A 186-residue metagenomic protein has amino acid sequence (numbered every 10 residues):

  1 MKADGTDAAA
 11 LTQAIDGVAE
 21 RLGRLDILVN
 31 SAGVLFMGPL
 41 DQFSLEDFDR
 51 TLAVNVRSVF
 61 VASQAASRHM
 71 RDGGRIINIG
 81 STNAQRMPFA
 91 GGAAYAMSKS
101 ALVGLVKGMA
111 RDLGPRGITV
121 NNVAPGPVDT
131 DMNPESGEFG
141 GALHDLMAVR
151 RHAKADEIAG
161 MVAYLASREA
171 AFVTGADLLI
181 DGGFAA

Functional and structural regions predicted by a protein language model:
K2-Q13, L45, D156-E157: The beta1-alpha1 cofactor-binding region of Rossmann-like NAD(H)/NADP(H)-dependent oxidoreductases
V29, G114, T119, V173-G175: Short, small/polar-rich loop/turn modules that mediate ligand/substrate recognition or access, typified
P39-L40, D47-D49, L143: Substrate-binding pocket helix/loop in short-chain dehydrogenase/reductase
F43, M87-A96, G108: Active-site loop-to-helix junction immediately N-terminal to the catalytic Tyr of the SDR YXXXK motif in Rossmann-fold
S63, S98, V106: Active-site helix of classical SDR
R68, R111-P115, A171: Alpha-helical segment proximal to the catalytic Tyr-Lys
M147-I158, E169: A conserved structural motif in NAD(P)-dependent oxidoreductases
